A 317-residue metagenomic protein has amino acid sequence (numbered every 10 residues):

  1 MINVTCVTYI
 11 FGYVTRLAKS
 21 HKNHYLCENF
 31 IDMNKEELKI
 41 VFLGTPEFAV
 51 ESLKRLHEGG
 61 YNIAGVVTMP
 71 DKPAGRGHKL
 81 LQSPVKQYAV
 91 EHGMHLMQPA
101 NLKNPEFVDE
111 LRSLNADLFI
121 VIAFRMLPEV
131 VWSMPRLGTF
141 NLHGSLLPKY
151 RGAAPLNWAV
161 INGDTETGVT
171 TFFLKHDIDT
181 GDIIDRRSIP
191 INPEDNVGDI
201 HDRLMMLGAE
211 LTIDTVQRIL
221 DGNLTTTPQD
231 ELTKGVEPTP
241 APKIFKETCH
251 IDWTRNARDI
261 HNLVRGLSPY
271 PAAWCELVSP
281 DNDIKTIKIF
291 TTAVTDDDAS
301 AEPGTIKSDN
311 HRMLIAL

Functional and structural regions predicted by a protein language model:
D32-G77: N-terminal Rossmann-like dinucleotide-binding module
N34, K234-L317: Internal anion-binding site segments
G59-N62, M69, L118-P240: Donor/substrate-binding cores of folate-linked one-carbon enzymes
P73-D117: N-terminal glycine-/serine-/threonine-rich beta1-alpha1-beta2 phosphate-ribose binding loop of Rossmann-like
